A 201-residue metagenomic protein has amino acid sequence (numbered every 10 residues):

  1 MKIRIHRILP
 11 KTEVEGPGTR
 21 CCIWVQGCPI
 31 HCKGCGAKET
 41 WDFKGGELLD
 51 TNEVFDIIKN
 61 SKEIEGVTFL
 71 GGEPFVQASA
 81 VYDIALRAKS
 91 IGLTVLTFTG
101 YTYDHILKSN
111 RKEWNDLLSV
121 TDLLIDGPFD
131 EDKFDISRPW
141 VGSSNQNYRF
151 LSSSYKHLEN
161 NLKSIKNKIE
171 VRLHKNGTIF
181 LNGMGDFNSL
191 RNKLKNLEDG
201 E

Functional and structural regions predicted by a protein language model:
M1-W24, K33, A37-F43, K166-R172 (+2 more regions): N-terminal [4Fe-4S]-dependent radical SAM core
I3-R7, T19, A37-D116: Conserved Radical SAM active-site core
I30: Glycine-centered loop/turn positions within well-structured domains that cap or flank conserved ligand/cofactor-binding
V76-G92, F134-G177: P-loop/Walker A phosphate-binding loop and immediately adjacent motor/lid segment at beta-alpha junctions
T99-G100, G127-F129: Short secondary-structure boundary segments
N115-S119, W140-G142: Short, conserved loop/helix-junction motifs that constitute active-site signature segments in enzyme catalytic cores
D122: Receiver (REC) domain switch/active-site residues of two-component response regulators
G177-E201: Radical SAM enzyme core and accessory elements
